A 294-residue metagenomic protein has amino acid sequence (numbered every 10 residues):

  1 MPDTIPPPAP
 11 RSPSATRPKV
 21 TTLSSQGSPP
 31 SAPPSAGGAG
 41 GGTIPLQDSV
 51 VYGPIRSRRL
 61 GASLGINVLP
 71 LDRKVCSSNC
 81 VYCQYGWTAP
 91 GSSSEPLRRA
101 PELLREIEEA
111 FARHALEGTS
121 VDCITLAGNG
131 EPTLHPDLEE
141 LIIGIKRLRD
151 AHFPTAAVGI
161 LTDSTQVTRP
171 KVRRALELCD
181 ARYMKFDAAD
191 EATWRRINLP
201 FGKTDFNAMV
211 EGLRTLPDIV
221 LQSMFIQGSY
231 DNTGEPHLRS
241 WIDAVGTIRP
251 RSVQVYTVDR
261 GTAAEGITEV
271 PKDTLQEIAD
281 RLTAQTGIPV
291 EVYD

Functional and structural regions predicted by a protein language model:
M1-R59, Q227-D294: Auxiliary Fe-S-binding modules of radical SAM enzymes
K19-G27, A32-A36, G61, P70-D72 (+3 more regions): Alpha/beta catalytic barrel-like cores
S49-G86, C123-I124: N-terminal pre-triad scaffold of radical SAM enzymes
A62, C76, S120, P154-A156 (+1 more regions): Residue-level signal for beta-strand positions within conserved beta-sheet cores that form or flank
L69-V75, T88-P90, T133, F206-M209: An N-terminal domain-start capping segment
Y82-L178: Conserved Radical SAM active-site core
T133-T268: Conserved AdoMet/S-adenosylmethionine-binding subsite of the radical SAM
